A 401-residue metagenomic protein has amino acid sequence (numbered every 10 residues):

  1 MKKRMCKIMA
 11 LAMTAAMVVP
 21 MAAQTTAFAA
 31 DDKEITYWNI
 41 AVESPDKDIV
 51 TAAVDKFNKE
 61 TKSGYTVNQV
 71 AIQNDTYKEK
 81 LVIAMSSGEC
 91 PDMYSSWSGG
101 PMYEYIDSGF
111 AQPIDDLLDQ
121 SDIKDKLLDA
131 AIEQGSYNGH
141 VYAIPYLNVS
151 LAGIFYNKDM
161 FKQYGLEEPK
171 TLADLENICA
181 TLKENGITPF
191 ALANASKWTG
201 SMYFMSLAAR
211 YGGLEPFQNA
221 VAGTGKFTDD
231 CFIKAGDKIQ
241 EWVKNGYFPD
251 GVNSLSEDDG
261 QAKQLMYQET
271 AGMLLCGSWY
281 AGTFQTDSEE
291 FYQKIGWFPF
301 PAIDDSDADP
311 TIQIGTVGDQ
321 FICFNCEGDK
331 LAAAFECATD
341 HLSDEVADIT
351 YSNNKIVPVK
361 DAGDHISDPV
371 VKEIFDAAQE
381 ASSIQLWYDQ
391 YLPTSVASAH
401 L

Functional and structural regions predicted by a protein language model:
I8-A10, M21-S108, Q120-I123, E168 (+3 more regions): Conserved N-terminal structural module of periplasmic/extracytoplasmic solute-binding proteins
D55, K59-S63, S87, N245 (+1 more regions): Extracytoplasmic/periplasmic substrate-recognition and gating elements
K78-C90, S108, M160-F161, N177-N185 (+2 more regions): Short helices/loops that flank or line small-molecule/ion binding pockets
A84, P91-D92, I123-D159, T188-A191 (+2 more regions): A structural signal for short loop-to-beta-strand junctions that line the ligand-binding cleft of periplasmic/secreted
W97-A152, E176, L182, Y203 (+2 more regions): Hinge/lid segment of periplasmic solute-binding proteins
P113-L127, E167, N194, Y211-K234 (+5 more regions): Short, solvent-exposed loop/beta-turn-alpha elements that line the ligand-binding surface or hinge of extracytoplasmic
C179-T181, A222-N253: Glycine-centered hinge/linker elements that transmit conformational signals in sensory and ligand-binding systems
N353-G363, E373-L401: C-terminal capping/gating helix-and-loop segments adjacent to ligand/active sites or protein-protein/ligand interfaces
